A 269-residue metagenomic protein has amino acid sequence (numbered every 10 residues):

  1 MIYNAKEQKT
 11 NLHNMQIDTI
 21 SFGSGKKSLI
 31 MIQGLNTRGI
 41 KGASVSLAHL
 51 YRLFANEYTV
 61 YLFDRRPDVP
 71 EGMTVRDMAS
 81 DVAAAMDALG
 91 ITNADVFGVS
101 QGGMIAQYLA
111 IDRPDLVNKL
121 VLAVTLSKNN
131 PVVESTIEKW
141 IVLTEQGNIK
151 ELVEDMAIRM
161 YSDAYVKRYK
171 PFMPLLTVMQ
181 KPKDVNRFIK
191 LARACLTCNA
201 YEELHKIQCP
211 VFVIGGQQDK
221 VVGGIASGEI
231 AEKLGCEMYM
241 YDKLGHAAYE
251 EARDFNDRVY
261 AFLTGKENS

Functional and structural regions predicted by a protein language model:
K9-V69: Conserved HGGG/HGGXW glycine-rich cap/lid loop of the alpha/beta-hydrolase fold
D77-A94: Conserved acidic catalytic loop of the alpha/beta-hydrolase fold
A94, G98-G103, G216: Conserved alpha/beta-hydrolase "nucleophile elbow" surrounding the catalytic nucleophile
M104-Q107, I111, N118-G147: Flexible "cap/lid" loop of the alpha/beta hydrolase fold
P131-E134, K150-E203: Conserved alpha/beta-hydrolase catalytic His-Asp/Glu region
I207, V213-G215, D219: Short beta-strand/loop motif that positions the catalytic acidic residue of the alpha/beta-hydrolase fold
K220-A226: Conserved alpha/beta-hydrolase "acid-adjacent" motif
L244-D257: Catalytic histidine-centered segment of alpha/beta-hydrolase-like enzymes
